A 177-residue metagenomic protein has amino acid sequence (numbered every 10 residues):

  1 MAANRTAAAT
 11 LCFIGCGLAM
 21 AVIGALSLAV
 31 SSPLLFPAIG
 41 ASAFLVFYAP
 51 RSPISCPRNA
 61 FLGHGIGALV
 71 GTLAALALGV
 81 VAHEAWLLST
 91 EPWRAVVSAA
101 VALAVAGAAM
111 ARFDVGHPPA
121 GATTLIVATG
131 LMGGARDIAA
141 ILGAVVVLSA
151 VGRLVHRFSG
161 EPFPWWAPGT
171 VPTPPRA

Functional and structural regions predicted by a protein language model:
M1-V81, W86, T90-V96, A100 (+4 more regions): Alpha-helical transmembrane segments and their membrane-interface boundaries that form or gate the permeation pathway
I23, A106, T124: Generic structural marker for isolated residues within well-ordered, non-membrane alpha-helices of soluble domains
L35-G40, H117-T123: Transmembrane helix boundary and interhelical junction motifs in multipass membrane proteins
R51-A60, A109-A120: Membrane-helix interface "capping/anchor" motifs
A75, A109-F113, A122-T129: Generic transmembrane alpha-helix signature in multi-pass membrane proteins, especially transporters/channels
L88-E91, A106-R112: Short acidic, glycine/Ser/Thr-rich loop/turn "cap" segments at secondary-structure junctions
V101, V105: Membrane-embedded alpha-helical segments that form the functional core of polytopic membrane enzymes, especially those
D114-A122, S159-P164: Juxtamembrane/interfacial segments flanking transmembrane helices
